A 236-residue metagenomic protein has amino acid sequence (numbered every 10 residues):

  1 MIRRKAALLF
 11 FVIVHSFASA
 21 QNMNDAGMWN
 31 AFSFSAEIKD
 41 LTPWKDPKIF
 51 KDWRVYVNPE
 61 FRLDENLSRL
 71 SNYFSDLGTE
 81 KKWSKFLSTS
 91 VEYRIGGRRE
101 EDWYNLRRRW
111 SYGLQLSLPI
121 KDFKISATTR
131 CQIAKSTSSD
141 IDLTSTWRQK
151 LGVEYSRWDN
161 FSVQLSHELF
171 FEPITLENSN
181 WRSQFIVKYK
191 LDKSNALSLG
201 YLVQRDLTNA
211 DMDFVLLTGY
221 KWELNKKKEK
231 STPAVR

Functional and structural regions predicted by a protein language model:
M1-M23: Bacterial Sec-dependent N-terminal signal peptides
A26-N30, S71-Y73, L106-W110, I141-W147 (+2 more regions): Residues that define the transmembrane beta-barrel architecture of outer-membrane proteins
A31-S35, P47, D52-E60, S88-R94 (+5 more regions): Transmembrane beta-strands of outer-membrane beta-barrel proteins
F32-F34, S75-L77, Y112-L114, Q149-L151 (+3 more regions): Membrane-embedded beta-strands of outer-membrane beta-barrel proteins, especially the hydrophobic/small aromatic
K39-L41, N58-N66, R94-D102, Q132-S139 (+3 more regions): Sequence/structural signature of outer-membrane beta-barrel proteins
D40-V55, K85-V91, K121-I125, D159-V163 (+2 more regions): Repeated loop/turn-to-beta-strand initiation elements of outer-membrane beta-barrel proteins
L114, Y189, M212-R236: Outer-membrane beta-barrel "beta-signal"
L118-N209, K221-W222: Outer-membrane beta-barrel transmembrane domain signature
